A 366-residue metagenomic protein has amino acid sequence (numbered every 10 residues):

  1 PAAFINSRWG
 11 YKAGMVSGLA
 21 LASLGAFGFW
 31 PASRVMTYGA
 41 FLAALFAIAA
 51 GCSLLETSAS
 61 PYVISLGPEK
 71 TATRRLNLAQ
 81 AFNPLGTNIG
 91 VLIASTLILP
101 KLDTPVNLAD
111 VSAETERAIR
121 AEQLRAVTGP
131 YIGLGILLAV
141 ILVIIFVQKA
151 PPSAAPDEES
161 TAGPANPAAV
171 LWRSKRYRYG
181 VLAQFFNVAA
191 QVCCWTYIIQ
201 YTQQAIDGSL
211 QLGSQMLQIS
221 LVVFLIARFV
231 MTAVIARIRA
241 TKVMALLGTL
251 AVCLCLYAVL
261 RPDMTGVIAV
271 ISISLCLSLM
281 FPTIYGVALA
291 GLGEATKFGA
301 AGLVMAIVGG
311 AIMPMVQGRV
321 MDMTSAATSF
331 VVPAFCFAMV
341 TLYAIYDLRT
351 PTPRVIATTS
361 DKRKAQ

Functional and structural regions predicted by a protein language model:
P1-G39: Conserved MFS/SLC helix-loop-helix module at the cytosolic interface between two early adjacent transmembrane helices
P1-Y11, A227-A240, M321: Helix-to-loop junctions at the C-terminal end of transmembrane segments in multipass secondary transporters
A20-V35, T249-P262, I345: C-terminal ends and interior cores of transmembrane alpha-helices in multi-pass membrane transporters/permeases
T37-L55, T265-M280: Hydrophobic core of transmembrane alpha-helices in multi-pass small-molecule transporters, especially MFS/SLC-type
C52, T71-N107, A301-M313: Glycine-rich segments within core transmembrane alpha-helices of 12-TM secondary carriers
L54-P68, S278-G293: Intracellular juxtamembrane helix-capping segments at the cytosolic ends of symmetry-related transmembrane helices
V91-L99, V170-Q218: Extracytoplasmic gate region of multi-pass secondary transporters
I238-I284: C-terminal transmembrane helical hairpin of 12-TM major facilitator-type secondary transporters
